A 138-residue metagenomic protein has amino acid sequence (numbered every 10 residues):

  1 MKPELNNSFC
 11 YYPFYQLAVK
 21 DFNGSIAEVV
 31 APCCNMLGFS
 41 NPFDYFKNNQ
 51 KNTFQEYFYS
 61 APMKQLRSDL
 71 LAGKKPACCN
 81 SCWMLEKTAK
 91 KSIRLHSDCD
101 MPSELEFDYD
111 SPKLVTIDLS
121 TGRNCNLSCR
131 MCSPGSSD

Functional and structural regions predicted by a protein language model:
M1-D100, T116: Accessory C-terminal segments flanking Radical SAM cores
F14-A27, F107-G135: N-terminal pre-triad scaffold of radical SAM enzymes
F54, E106-F107: Catalytic phosphate/metal-binding cores of nucleic-acid and nucleotide-processing enzymes, i.e., regions that mediate
F54, G135-S137: N-terminal non-catalytic accessory region
T88-K91, M131, D138: Short, non-ligating residues that shape and space the ligands of small metal-coordination modules and catalytic
